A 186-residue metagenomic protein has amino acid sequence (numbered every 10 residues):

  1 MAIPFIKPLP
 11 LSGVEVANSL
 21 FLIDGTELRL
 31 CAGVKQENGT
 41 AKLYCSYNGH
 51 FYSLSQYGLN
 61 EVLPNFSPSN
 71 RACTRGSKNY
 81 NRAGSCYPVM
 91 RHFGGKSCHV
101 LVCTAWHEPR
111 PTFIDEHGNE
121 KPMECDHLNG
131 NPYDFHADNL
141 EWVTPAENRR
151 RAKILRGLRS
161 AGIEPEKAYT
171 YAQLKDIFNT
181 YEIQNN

Functional and structural regions predicted by a protein language model:
A2-E124, G130-E182: Conserved recognition-core residues within compact binding domains
N186: Short alpha-helical "recognition helix" segments of helix-turn-helix
